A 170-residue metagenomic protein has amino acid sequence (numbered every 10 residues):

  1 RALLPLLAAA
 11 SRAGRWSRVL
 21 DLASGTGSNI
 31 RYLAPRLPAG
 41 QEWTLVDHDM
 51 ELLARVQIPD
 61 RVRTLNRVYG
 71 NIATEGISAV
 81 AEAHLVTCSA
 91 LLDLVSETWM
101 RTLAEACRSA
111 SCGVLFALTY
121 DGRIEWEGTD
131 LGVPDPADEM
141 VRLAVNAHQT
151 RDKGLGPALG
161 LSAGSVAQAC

Functional and structural regions predicted by a protein language model:
R1-G14: Class I SAM-dependent methyltransferase Rossmann-like catalytic core, especially the SAM/SAH-binding loop
S17, H84, C112: Conserved acidic residues
L20, T26-E75: Class I SAM-dependent methyltransferase SAM/SAH-binding core
T74-E82: Short amphipathic alpha-helix with an adjacent loop that forms part of the alpha/beta core around
T87: A conserved beta-strand element that flanks and buttresses the S-adenosyl-L-methionine
A90-L91: Short catalytic micro-motifs in class I SAM-dependent methyltransferases
L94-C107: A short, conserved alpha-helix within the catalytic core of class I
C112-A169: Conserved catalytic/acceptor-binding region of the Class I
